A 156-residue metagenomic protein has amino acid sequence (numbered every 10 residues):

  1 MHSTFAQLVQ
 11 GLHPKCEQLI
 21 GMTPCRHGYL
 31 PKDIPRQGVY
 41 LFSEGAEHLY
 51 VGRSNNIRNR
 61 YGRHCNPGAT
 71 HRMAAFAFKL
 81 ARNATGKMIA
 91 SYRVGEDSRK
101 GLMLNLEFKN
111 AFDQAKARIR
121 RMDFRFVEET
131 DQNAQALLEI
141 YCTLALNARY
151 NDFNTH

Functional and structural regions predicted by a protein language model:
M1-G68, R72-L102, D123, E128-L144 (+2 more regions): GIY-YIG nuclease catalytic motif and its immediate N-terminal context
L104-L106: Accessory, often N-terminal, substrate/partner-engagement and coupling regions that sit outside the core NTP/cofactor
K109: Structured, beta-strand-rich domain cores that present glycine/charged loop surfaces used to bind extended ligands
F112-A115: Domain-level detector of nuclease and nuclease-like folds in predominantly extracellular/periplasmic contexts
A117-R120: C-terminal low-complexity, glycine/proline- and small-hydrophobic-enriched intrinsically disordered tails that act as
